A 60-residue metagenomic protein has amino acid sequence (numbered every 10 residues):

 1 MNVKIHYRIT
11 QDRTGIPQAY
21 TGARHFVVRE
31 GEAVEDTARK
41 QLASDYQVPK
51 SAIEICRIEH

Functional and structural regions predicted by a protein language model:
M1-R29, D36: N-terminal acidic leader/helix
A33-V34, P49: Helix N-cap and loop-to-helix transition residues
V34-A43: Short, non-transmembrane alpha-helical segments in secretory-pathway proteins
A43-H60: Short, mixed-charge low-complexity intrinsically disordered segments
